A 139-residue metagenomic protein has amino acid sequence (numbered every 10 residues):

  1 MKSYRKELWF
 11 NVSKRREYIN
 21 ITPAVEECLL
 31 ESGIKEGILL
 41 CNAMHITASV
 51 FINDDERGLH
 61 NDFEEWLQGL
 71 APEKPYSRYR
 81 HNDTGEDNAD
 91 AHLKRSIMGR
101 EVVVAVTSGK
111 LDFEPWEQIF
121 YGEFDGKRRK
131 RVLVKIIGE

Functional and structural regions predicted by a protein language model:
M1-E139: Active-site histidine-anchored catalytic micro-motif
